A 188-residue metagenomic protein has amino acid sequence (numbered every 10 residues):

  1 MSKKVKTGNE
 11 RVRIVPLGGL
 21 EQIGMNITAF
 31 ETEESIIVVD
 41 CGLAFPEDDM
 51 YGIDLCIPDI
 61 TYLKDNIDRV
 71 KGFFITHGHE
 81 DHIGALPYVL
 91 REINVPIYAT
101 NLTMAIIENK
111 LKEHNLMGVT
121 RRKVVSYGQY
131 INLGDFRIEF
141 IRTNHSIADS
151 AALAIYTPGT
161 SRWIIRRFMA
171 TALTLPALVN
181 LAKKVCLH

Functional and structural regions predicted by a protein language model:
S2-F74, H79-H188: His/Asp/Glu-rich metal-coordinating catalytic cores of metallo-dependent phosphodiesterases/hydrolases acting on
